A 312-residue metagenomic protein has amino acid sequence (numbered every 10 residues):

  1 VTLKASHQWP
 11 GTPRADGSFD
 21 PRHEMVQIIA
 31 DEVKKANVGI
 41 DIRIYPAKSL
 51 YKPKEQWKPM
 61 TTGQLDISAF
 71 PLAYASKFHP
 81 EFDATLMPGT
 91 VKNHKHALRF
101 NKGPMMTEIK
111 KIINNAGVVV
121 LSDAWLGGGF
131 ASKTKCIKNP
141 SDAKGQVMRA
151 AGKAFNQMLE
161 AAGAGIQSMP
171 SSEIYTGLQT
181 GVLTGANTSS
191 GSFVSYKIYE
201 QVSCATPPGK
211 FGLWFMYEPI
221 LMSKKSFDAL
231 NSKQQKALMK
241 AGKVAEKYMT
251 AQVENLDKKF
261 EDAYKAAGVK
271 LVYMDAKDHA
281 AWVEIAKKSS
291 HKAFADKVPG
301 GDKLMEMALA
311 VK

Functional and structural regions predicted by a protein language model:
V1-H96, M105, K111-K312: N-terminal secretory/targeting leader peptides
